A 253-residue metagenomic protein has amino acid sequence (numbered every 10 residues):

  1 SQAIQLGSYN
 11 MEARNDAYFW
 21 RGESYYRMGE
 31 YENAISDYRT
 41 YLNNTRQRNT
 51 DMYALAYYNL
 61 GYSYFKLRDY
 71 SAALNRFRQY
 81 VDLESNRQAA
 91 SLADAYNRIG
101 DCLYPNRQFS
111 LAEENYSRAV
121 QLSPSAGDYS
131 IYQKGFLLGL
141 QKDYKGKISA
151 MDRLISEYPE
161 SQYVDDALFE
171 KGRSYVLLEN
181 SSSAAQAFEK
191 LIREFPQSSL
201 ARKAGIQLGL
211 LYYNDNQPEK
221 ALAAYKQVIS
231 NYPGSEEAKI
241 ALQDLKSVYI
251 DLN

Functional and structural regions predicted by a protein language model:
S1-N253: Acidic, polar-rich low-complexity tracts and alpha-helical solenoid repeat scaffolds
